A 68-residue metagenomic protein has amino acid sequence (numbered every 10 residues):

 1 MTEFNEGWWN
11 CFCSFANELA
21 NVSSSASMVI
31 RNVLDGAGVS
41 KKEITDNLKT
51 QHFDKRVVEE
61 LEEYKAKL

Functional and structural regions predicted by a protein language model:
T2-S27: N-terminal acidic leader/helix
N21-K67: Short, charge-rich amphipathic interface segments used for partner binding and complex assembly
